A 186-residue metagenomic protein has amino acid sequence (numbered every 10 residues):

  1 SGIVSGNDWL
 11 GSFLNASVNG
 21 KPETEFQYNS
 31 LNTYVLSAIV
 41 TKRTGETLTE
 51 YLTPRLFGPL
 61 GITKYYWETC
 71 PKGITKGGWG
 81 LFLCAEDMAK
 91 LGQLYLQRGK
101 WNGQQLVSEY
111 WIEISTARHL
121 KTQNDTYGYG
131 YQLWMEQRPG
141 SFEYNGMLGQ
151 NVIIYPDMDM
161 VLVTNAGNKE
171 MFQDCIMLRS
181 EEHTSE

Functional and structural regions predicted by a protein language model:
S1-W79: Catalytic-site signature segments of enzymes, centered on catalytic residues
I3-N7, N32-T33, T49, C84-M88 (+3 more regions): A structural signal for well-ordered alpha-helical scaffolds and beta->alpha junctions
N32-I39, W79-K100, Q150-G167: Active-site-proximal alpha-helical segments within enzyme catalytic domains
L52-T53, F57-S115: Active-site-proximal binding-pocket segments
K64, I112-V161: Active-site Gly/Thr loop motif
N168-S180: C-terminal/domain-terminus segments
E182-E186: Conserved small/polar residues in nucleotide/adenosyl-binding loops
